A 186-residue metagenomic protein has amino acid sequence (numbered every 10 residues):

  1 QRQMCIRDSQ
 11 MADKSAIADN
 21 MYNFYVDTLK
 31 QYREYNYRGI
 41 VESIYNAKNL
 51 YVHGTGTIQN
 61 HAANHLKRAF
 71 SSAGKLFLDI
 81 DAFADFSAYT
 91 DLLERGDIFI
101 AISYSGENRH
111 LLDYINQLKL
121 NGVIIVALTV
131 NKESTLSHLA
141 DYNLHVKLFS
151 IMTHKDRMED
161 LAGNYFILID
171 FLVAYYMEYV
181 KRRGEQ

Functional and structural regions predicted by a protein language model:
R2-I6: Short, small-residue-biased leader/transition segments that mark boundaries at the very start of proteins
R7, M11, D19, Q31: A cross-family phosphate/adenosyl-ligand binding-site feature
A12-F24, H65-F70: Short, basic/glycine-rich phosphate-binding loops at helix/coil junctions that contact nucleotide phosphates
N20, Y35, G39, G163-I167: Conserved active-site and cofactor/substrate-binding residues in soluble primary-metabolism enzymes
D27-T28, E159: Flexible, glycine/proline-enriched loop segments at strand-loop-helix junctions that form or flank small-ligand binding
L29-N46: A short, well-structured juxtamembrane/interface segment
Y45-I167, F171-K181: Glycine-rich phosphate-binding loops that contact phosphosugars or nucleotide phosphates
E185-Q186: Short acidic DE-rich linear segments
